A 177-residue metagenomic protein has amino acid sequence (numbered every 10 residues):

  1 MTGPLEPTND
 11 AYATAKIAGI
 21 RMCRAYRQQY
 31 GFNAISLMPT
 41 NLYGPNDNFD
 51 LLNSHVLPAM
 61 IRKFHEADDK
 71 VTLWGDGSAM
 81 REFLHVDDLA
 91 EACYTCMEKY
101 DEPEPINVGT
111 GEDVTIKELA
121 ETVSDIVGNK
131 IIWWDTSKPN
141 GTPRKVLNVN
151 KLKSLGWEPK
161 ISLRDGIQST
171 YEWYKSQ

Functional and structural regions predicted by a protein language model:
M1-Y43, D47-L52: Catalytic helix-loop patch of NAD(P)-dependent Rossmann-fold dehydrogenases
T8-Y12, T40-S54, G75-D87, E98 (+1 more regions): Glycine-rich "substrate-gating" loop/helix at the edge of Rossmann-like oxidoreductase active sites
A11, F64-A67: Alpha-helical "lid/cap" subdomains adjacent to substrate-binding clefts that gate access and reposition the ligand
A18, M22, Y26, V56-M60 (+2 more regions): Hydrophobic alpha-helix immediately C-terminal to the catalytic Tyr-X-X-X-Lys motif of short-chain
R24-Q29, I61-H65, E98: Alpha-helical segments that scaffold the active site and NAD(P)H-binding pocket of short-chain dehydrogenase/reductase
P39, L57, I61, A90-C93: Alpha-helical structural signal
E66-Q177: C-terminal substrate-binding subdomain of Rossmann-fold SDR/epimerase-dehydratase oxidoreductases
